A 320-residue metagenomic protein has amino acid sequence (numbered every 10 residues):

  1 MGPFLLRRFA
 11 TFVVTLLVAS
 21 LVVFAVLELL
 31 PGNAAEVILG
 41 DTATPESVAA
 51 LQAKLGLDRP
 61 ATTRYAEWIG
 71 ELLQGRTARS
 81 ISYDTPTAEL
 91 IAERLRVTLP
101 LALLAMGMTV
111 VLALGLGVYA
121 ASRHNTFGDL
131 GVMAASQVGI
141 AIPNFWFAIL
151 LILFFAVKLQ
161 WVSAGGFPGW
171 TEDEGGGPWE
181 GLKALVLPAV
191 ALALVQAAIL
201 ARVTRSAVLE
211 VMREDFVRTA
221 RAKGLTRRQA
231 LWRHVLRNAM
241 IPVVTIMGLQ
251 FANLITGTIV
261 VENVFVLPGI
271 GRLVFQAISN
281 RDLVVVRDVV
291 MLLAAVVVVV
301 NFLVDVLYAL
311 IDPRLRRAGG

Functional and structural regions predicted by a protein language model:
G2-P3, E89-G128, N144, V157 (+1 more regions): Alpha-helical transmembrane segments of integral membrane proteins, especially multi-pass inner/plasma-membrane
L6-F12, L16: N-terminal signal-anchor/signal peptide hydrophobic helix marking the start of the first transmembrane segment
R7, G40, A53, S82 (+6 more regions): Phosphate-coordinating loops and pocket residues in cytosolic domains that bind phosphorylated ligands
T15-A66, L159-G181: Hydrophobic alpha-helical transmembrane segments of membrane transport/permease proteins and related membrane-embedded
L17-V22, A61, L103-G107, L150-L151 (+2 more regions): Hydrophobic alpha-helical transmembrane segments of multi-pass integral membrane proteins
V23-L29, R59, G70, A134-G165 (+1 more regions): Membrane-water interface segments at the C-terminal ends of transmembrane alpha-helices in multi-pass inner-membrane
A43-R76, V217, F265-A277: Short hydrophobic, aromatic-rich alpha-helical segments embedded in or entering the lipid bilayer of multi-pass
D58-L114: An internal, D/E-rich "acidic patch" concept
